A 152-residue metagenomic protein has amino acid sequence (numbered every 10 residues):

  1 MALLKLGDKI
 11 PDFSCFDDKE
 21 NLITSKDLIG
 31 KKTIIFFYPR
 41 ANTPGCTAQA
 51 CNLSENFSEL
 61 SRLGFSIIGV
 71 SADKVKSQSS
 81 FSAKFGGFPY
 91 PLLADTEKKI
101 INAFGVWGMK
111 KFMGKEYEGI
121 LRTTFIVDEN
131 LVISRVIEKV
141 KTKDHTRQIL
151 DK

Functional and structural regions predicted by a protein language model:
M1-K152: Chalcogenol-based redox active-site neighborhoods
